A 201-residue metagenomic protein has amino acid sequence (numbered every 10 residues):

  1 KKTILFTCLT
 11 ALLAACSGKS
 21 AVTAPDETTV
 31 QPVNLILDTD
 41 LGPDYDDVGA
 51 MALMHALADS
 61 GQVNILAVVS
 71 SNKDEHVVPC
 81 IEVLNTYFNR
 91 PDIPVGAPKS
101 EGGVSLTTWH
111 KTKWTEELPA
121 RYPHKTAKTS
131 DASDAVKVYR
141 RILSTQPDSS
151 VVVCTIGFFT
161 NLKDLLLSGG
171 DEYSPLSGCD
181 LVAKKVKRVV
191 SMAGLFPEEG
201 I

Functional and structural regions predicted by a protein language model:
K1-T7: Sec-dependent signal peptide recognition, specifically the positively charged N-region followed immediately by
T10-A11: Repetitive helical segments and hydrophobic/amphipathic motifs
A14-A15: C-terminal motif of bacterial Sec signal peptides marking the signal peptidase cleavage site
G18-I201: N-terminal acidic, glycine/proline-rich low-complexity segments
